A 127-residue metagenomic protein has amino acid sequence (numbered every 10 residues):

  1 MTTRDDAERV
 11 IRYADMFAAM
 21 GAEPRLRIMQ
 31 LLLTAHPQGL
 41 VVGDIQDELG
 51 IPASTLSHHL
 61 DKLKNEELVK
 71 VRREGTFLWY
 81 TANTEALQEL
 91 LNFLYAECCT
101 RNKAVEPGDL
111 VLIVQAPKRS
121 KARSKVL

Functional and structural regions predicted by a protein language model:
M1-Y13, Q30-T34, T84, Q88-L127: Amphipathic alpha-helical dimerization/coiled-coil segments that flank or bridge DNA-binding/regulatory modules
E8, R12-P52, F77-A86: N-terminal helix-turn-helix DNA-binding core of bacterial DNA-binding proteins
G50, K62-L63: Alpha-helical and His/Cys-centered functional microenvironments
P52-A53, S57-H59: Short coil turns linking two alpha-helices in DNA-binding domains
K64-E74, T81: Beta-hairpin "wing" of winged helix-turn-helix
